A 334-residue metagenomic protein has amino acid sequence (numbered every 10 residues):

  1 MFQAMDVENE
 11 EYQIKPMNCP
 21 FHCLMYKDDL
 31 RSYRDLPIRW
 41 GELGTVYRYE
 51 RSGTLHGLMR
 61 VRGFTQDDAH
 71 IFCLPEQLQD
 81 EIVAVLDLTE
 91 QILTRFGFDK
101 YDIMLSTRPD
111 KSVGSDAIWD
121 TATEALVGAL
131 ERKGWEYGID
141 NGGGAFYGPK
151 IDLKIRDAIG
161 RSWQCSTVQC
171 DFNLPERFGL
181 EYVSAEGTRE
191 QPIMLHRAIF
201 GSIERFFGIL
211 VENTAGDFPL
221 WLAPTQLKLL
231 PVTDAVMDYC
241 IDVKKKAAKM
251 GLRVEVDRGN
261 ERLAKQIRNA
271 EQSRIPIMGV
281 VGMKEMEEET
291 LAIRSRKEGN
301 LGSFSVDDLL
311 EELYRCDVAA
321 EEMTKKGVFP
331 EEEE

Functional and structural regions predicted by a protein language model:
M1-E334: NTP/phosphate- and nucleic-acid-binding module
